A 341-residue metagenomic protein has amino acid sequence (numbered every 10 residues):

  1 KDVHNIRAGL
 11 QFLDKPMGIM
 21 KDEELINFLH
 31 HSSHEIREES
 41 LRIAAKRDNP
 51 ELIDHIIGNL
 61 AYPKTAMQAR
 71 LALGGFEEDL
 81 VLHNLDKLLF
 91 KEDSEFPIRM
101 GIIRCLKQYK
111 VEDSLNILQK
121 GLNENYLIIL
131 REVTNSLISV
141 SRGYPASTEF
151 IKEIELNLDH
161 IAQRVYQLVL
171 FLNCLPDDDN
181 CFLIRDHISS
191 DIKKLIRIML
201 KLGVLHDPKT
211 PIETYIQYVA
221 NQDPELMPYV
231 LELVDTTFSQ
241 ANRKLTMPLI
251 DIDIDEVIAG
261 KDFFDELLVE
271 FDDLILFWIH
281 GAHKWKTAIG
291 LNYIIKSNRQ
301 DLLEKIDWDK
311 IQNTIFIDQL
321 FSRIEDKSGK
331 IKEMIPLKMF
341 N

Functional and structural regions predicted by a protein language model:
K1, G18-H30, R47-L60, E78-E92 (+8 more regions): Amphipathic alpha-helical scaffolding segments comprising HEAT/armadillo-like alpha-solenoid repeats
D2-V3, S32-H34, A61-A66, E92-E95 (+7 more regions): Short inter-helical turns and helix N-cap capping residues of alpha-solenoid HEAT/ARM repeat scaffolds
H4-G18, N27-H30, E35-N49, D54-G58 (+12 more regions): Structural detector for internal amphipathic alpha-helices that build alpha-solenoid repeat scaffolds
I154-K209, V219: Extended repeat-based solenoid scaffolds, especially LRR ectodomains and other repeat-derived architectures
L183-S190, K194-L195, D253-K286: A cross-kingdom feature marking charged/low-complexity
V219-L226, A241: Helix-coil-helix junctions within alpha-helical repeat/solenoid scaffolds
L233-T236, A241-G260: Redox- and metal-dependent alpha/beta enzyme cores, enriched for Fe-S-associated oxidoreductases and cofactor-handling
L303-I306, I315, Q319: Terminal, compositionally biased low-complexity regions
